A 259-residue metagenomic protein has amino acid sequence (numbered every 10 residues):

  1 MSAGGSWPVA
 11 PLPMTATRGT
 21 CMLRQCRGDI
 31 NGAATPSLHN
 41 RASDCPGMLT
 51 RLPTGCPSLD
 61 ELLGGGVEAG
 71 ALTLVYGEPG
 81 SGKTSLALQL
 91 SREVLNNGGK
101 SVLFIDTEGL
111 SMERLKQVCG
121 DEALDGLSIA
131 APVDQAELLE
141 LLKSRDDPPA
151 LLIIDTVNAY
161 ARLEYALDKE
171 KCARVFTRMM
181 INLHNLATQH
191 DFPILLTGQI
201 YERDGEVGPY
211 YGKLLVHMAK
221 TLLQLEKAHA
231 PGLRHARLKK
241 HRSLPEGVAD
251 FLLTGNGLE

Functional and structural regions predicted by a protein language model:
S2, T15-R18: Alpha-helix boundary/capping motif
C45-S58: N-terminal pre-Walker A segment at the start of P-loop NTPase domains
C56-G66: Pre-Walker A adenine-sensing motif
E68-E140: Conserved P-loop
P132, L141-H217: P-loop NTPase motor core
N185-E259: Phosphate-binding/switch region of NTP-binding enzymes
